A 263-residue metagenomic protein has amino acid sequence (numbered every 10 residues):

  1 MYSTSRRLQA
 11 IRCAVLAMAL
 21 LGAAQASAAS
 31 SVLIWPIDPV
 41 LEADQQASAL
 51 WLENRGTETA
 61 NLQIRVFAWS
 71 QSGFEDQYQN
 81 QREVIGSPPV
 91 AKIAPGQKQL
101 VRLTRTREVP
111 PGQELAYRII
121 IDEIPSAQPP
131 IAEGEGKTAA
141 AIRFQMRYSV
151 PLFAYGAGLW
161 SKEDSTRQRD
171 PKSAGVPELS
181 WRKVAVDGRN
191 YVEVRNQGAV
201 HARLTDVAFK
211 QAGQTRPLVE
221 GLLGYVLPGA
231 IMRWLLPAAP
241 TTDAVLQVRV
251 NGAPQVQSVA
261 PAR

Functional and structural regions predicted by a protein language model:
Y2-V15: Bacterial N-terminal signal peptides that target proteins for export
C13-A23: Bacterial N-terminal signal peptides
A29-G56, Q168-R189: Beta-sheet-dominated interaction scaffolds and their linkers
S48-N54, L103, Y117-D122, N190-N196: Buried hydrophobic-core signal for structured, non-transmembrane domains
T57-Y78, Q197-Q214: Short acidic, flexible loop segments centered on an aromatic residue
D76-V109, T215-T241: Intrinsically disordered, low-complexity Pro/Gly/Ser/Thr-rich segments with frequent PxxP/GP/PP motifs and embedded
T106-T166, T242-R263: Terminal connector regions
A174-R263: Intrinsically disordered, low-complexity segments enriched in serine, threonine, and glycine
